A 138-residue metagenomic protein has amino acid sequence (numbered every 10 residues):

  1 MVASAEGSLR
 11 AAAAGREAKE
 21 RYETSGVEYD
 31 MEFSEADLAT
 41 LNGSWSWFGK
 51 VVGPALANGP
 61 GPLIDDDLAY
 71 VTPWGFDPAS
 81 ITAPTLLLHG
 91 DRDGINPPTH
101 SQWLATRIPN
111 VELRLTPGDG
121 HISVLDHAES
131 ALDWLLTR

Functional and structural regions predicted by a protein language model:
M1-F76: Alpha/beta-hydrolase
T72-T82, P98: The feature captures the conserved acid-bearing segment of alpha/beta-hydrolase catalytic domains
A79, T106-R107: Solvent-exposed polar/charged
I81, L87-H89, D93: Short beta-strand/loop motif that positions the catalytic acidic residue of the alpha/beta-hydrolase fold
T82-A83, N110: Active-site acidic short loop of glycosyltransferases
G94-H100: Conserved alpha/beta-hydrolase "acid-adjacent" motif
N110-R138: Catalytic active-site module of serine/aspartate enzymes centered on a nucleophile-bearing elbow/loop
